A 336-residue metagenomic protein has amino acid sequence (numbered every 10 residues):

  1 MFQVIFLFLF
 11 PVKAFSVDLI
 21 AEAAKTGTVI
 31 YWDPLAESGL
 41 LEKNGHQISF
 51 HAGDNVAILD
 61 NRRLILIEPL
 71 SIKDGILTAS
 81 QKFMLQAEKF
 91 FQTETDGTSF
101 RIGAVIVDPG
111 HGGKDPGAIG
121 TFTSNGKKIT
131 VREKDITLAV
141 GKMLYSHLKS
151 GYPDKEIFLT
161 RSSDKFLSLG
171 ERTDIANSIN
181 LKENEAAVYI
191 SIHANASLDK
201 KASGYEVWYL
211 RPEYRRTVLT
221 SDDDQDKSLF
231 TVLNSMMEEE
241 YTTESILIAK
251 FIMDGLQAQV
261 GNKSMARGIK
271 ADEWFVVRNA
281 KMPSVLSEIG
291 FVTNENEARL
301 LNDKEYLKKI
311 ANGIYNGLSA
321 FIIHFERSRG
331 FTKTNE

Functional and structural regions predicted by a protein language model:
M1-L7: Sec-dependent signal peptide recognition, specifically the positively charged N-region followed immediately by
A14-D115, H147, G151: Primary recognition of N-terminal secretory signal peptides and signal-anchoring hydrophobic helices
E42-K43, F122-N125, T160: Acidic surface patches and DE-rich sequence motifs
A52-G53, N61, G117, T123 (+2 more regions): Glycine-centered flexibility motif
I102-I129, I190, L198, T217-L219: Catalytic-core environment of secreted peptidases
K127-E336: Active-site-proximal helix/loop segments of hydrolytic enzymes
